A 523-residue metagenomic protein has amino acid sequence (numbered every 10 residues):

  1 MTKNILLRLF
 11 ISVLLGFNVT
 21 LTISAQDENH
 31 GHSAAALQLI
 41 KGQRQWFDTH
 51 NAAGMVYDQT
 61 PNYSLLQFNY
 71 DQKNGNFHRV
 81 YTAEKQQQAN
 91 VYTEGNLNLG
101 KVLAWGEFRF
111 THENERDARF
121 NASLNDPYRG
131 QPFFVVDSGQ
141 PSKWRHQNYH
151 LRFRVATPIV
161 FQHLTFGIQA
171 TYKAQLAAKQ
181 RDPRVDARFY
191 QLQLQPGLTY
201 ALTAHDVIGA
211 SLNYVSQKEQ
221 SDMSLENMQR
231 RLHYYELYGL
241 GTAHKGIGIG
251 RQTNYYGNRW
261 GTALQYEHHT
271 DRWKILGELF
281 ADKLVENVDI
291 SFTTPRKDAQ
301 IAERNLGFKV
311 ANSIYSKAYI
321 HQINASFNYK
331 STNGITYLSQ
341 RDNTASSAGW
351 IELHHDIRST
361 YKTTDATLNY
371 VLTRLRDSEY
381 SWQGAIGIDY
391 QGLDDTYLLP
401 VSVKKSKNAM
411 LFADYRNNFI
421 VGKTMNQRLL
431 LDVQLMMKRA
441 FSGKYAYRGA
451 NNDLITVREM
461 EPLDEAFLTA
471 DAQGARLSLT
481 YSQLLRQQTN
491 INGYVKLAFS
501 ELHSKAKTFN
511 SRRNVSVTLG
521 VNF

Functional and structural regions predicted by a protein language model:
N29-G31, A204, S511-F523: Outer-membrane beta-barrel "beta-signal"
T60-S64, G100-G106, Q162-F166, A204-I208 (+7 more regions): Outer-envelope beta-barrel architecture signal
F68-N74, F110-N114, I159, Y172-L176 (+11 more regions): Transmembrane beta-strands of outer-membrane beta-barrel pores
N76-T82, D117-S123, A178-V185, S221-N227 (+7 more regions): Outer-membrane beta-barrel translocator domains and adjoining extracellular loop/strand segments of Gram-negative
K85-V91, R145-L151, R188-L192, Y256-T262 (+6 more regions): Residues that define the transmembrane beta-barrel architecture of outer-membrane proteins
V91-L97, L151-T157, L194-Y200, T262-H268 (+9 more regions): Residues on the lipid-exposed face of transmembrane beta-strands in outer-membrane beta-barrel proteins
F120-V136, Q180, Y214-Y256, V285-Q300 (+1 more regions): Short, flexible helix-coil linker/hinge segments at the edges of structured domains or between repeats
T242-I386: Long, internal scaffold/assembly segments composed of regular secondary structure
